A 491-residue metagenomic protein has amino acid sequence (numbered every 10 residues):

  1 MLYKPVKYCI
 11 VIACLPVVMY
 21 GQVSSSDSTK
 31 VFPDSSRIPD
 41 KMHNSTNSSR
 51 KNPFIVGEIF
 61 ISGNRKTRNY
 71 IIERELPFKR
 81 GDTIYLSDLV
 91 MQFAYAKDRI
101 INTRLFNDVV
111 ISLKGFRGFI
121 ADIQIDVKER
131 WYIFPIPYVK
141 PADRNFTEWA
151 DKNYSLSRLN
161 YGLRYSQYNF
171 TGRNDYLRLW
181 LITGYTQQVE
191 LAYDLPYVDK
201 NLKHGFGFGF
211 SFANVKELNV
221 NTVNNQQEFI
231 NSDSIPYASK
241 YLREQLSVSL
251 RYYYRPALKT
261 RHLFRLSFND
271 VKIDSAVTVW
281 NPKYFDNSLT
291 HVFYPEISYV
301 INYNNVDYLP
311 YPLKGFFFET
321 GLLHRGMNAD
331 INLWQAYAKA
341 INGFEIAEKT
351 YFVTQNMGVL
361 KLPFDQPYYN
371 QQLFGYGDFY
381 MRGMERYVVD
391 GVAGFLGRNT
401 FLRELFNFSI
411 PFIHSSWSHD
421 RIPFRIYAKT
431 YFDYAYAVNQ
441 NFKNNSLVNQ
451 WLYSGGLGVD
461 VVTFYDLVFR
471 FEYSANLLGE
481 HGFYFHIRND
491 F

Functional and structural regions predicted by a protein language model:
M1-K30, S35: Bacterial Sec-dependent N-terminal signal peptides
Q22-N145, R164, R178-Y197, K283 (+3 more regions): Periplasmic polypeptide-binding modules associated with outer-membrane biogenesis and secretion
D126-S298, Y303-V306, L373-R382, R386-F395 (+2 more regions): Gram-negative/organellar outer-membrane beta-barrel architecture
L179-W180, F208-G209, S267, F317-L323 (+3 more regions): Extended hydrophobic secondary-structure segments that form protein cores and membrane-embedded regions
L250, Y254-P256, W334-Q355, L360 (+1 more regions): Extended low-complexity acidic/polar segments
T260-L263, Y311-L313, F318, Y387-N439 (+5 more regions): Exposed, low-structure sequence patches enriched in small/polar residues
P282-F285, F293, N370-Y380, Y436-A437 (+1 more regions): Solvent-exposed, glycine/polar-rich loop segments of beta-barrel outer-membrane systems
Y294-R421: C-terminal outer-membrane beta-barrel translocator/porin domains of Gram-negative envelope proteins and their
